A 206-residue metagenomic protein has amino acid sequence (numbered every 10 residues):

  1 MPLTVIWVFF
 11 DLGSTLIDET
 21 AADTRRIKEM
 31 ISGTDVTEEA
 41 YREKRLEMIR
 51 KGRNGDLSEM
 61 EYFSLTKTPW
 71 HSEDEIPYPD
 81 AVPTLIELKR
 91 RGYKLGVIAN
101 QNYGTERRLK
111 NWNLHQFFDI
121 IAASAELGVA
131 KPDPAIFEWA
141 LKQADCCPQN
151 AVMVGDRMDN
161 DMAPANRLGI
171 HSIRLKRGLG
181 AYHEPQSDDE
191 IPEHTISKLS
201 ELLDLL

Functional and structural regions predicted by a protein language model:
M1-V8, D18, V36, I76 (+2 more regions): Asp-based, Mg2+/Mn2+-dependent phosphohydrolase catalytic module
P2-R91, E106-R107: N-terminal helical cap/lid subdomain that shapes the substrate entry/recognition surface in HAD-like hydrolases
